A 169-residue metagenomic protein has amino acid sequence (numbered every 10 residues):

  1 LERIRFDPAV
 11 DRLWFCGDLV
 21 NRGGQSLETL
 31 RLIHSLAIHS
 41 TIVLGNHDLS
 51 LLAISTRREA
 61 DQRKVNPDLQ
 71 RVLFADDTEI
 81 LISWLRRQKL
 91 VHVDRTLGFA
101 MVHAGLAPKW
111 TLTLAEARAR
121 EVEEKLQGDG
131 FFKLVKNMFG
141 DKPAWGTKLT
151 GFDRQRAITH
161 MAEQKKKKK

Functional and structural regions predicted by a protein language model:
L1-L36: N-terminal active-site segment of His-dependent metallophosphoesterases
L27-L30, H34-G151: Active-site neighborhood of divalent metal-dependent phosphoester bond hydrolases
D141-K169: Conserved, helical-rich catalytic subdomain that frames metal- and/or nucleotide-binding sites in enzyme alpha/beta
